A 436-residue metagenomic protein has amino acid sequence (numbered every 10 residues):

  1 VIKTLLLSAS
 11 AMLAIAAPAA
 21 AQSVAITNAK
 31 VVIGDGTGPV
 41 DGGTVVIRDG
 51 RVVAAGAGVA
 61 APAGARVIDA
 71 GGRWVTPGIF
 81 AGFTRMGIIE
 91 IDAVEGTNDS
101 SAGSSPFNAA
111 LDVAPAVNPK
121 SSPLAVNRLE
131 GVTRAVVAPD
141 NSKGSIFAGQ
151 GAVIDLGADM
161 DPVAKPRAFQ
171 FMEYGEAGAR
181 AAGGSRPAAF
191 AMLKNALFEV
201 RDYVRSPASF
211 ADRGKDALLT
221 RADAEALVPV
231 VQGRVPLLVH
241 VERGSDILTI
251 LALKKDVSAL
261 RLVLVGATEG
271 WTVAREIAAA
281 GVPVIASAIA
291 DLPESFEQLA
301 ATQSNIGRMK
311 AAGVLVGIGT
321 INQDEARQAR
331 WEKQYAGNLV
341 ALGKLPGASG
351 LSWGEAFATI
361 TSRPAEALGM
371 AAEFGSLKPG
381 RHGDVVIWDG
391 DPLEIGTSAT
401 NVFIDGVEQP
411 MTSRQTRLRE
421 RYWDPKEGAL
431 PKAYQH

Functional and structural regions predicted by a protein language model:
V1-A20: Gram-negative bacterial Sec-dependent N-terminal signal peptides
V24-I26, A61-A114, L129, K432: Replace "His-x-His-based motif
A29, I33, G38-G43, E366 (+1 more regions): C-terminal cap of metal-dependent C-N hydrolases
A29, V45, G50, G72 (+10 more regions): Divalent metal-coordination and catalytic microenvironments
D35-T76: Histidine-rich, glycine-flanked metal-binding segment
I91-D92, N98-S104, A109-A110, P236 (+5 more regions): His/Asp/Glu-enriched, well-ordered alpha-helical/loop segment that forms or immediately abuts the divalent-metal
K120-P123, R128-R261, S398, I404 (+1 more regions): Polyanionic/metal-chelating signatures
L238-E242, L260-E269, I289, P293-S295: Catalytic beta/alpha-barrel core
